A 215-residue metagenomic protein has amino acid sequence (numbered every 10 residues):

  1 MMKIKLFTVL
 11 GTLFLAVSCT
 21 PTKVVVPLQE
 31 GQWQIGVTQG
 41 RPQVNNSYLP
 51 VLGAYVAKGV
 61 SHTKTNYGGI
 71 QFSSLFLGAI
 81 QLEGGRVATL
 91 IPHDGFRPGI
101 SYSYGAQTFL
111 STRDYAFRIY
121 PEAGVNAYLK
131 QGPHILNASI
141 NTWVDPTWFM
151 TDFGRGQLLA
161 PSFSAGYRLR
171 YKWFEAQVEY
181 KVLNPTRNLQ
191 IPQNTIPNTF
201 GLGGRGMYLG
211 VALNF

Functional and structural regions predicted by a protein language model:
M1-F7: Bacterial N-terminal signal peptides that target proteins for export
L15-S18: C-terminal motif of bacterial Sec signal peptides marking the signal peptidase cleavage site
T22-E30, H62-T63, L90-G99, K130-L136 (+1 more regions): Short loop/turn motifs that connect adjacent beta-strands in outer-membrane beta-barrel proteins
Q32-Q43, L52, V60-F76, G84 (+4 more regions): Transmembrane beta-strand segments that form the barrel wall of outer-membrane beta-barrel proteins
W33-I35, P50-A54, N66-G68, G78-G84 (+3 more regions): Hydrophobic, lipid-facing positions within transmembrane beta-strands of outer-membrane proteins
N46: Active-site mouth loops of central-metabolism enzymes
F109-F215: Outer-membrane beta-barrel transmembrane domain signature
